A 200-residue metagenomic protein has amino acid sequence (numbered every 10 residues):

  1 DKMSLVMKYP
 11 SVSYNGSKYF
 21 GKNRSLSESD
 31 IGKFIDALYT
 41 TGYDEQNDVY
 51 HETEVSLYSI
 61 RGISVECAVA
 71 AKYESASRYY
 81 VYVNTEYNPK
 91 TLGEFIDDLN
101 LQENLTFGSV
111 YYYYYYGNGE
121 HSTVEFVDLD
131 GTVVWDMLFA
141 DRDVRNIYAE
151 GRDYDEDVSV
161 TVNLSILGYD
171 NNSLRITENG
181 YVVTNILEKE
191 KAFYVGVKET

Functional and structural regions predicted by a protein language model:
D1-T200: Function-determining sites in protein domains
